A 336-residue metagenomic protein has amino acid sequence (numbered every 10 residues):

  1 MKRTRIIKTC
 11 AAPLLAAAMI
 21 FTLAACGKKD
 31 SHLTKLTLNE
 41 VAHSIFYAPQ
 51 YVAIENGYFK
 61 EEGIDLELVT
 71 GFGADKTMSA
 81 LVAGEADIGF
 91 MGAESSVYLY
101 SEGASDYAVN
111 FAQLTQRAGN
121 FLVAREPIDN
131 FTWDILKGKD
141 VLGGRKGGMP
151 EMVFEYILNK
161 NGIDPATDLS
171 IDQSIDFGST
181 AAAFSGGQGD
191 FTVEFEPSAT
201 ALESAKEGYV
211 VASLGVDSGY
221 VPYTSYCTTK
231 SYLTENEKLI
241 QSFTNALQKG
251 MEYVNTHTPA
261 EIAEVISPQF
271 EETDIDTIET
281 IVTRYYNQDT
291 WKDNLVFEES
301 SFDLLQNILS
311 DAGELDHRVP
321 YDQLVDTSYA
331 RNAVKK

Functional and structural regions predicted by a protein language model:
K2-L14: Bacterial N-terminal signal peptides that target proteins for export
T22-A25: C-terminal motif of bacterial Sec signal peptides marking the signal peptidase cleavage site
G27-K35, R331-K336: Bacterial Sec-exported substrate-binding components of ABC uptake systems
D30-A166, S170-S174, A183, D190-P197 (+3 more regions): Short, glycine-/small- and polar/acidic-enriched structural segments that line small-molecule recognition paths
S44, G71-D75, F90, G144 (+6 more regions): Soluble non-cytosolic domains of exported or imported proteins
S95, D176-F270: Pocket-lining segment of extracytoplasmic ligand-binding domains
T234-D316: Secondary-structure end/capping motifs
D303-K336: Conserved C-terminal helix/tail region of periplasmic/extracytoplasmic solute-binding proteins
